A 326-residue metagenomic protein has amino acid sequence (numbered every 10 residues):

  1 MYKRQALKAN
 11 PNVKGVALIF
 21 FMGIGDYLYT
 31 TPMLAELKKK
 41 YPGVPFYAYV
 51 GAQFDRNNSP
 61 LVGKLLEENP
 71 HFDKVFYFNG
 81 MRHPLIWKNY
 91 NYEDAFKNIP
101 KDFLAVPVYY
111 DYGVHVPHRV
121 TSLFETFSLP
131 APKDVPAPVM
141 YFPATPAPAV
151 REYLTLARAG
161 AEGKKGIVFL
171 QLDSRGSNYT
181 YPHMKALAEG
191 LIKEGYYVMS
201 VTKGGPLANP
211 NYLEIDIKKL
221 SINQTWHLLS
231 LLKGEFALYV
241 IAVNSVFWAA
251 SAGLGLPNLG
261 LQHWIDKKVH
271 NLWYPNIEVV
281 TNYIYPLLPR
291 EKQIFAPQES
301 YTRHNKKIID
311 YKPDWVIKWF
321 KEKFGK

Functional and structural regions predicted by a protein language model:
M1-Q5: Conserved small/polar residues in nucleotide/adenosyl-binding loops
Y27-M33, K39-K40, S174-V201, I308-I309: Conserved catalytic-core segment of nucleotide-activated headgroup transferases in glycan assembly
V44-F54, M199-T202: Short internal beta-strands
Y49-D102, V106: Active-site donor-binding segments of glycosyltransferases and PAPS-dependent sulfotransferases
L65-E68, A252-K326: Nucleotide-sugar donor-binding patch of glycosyltransferase catalytic domains
H71-V75, D102-F103, P117, T126 (+4 more regions): Active-site regions of enzymes building and remodeling cell-envelope glycoconjugates
P107-Y181: Mid-sequence helix-capping/hinge segment at a functional interface
Y179-K268: Donor-binding and catalytic core of enzymes assembling or modifying cell-surface/extracellular glycoconjugates
